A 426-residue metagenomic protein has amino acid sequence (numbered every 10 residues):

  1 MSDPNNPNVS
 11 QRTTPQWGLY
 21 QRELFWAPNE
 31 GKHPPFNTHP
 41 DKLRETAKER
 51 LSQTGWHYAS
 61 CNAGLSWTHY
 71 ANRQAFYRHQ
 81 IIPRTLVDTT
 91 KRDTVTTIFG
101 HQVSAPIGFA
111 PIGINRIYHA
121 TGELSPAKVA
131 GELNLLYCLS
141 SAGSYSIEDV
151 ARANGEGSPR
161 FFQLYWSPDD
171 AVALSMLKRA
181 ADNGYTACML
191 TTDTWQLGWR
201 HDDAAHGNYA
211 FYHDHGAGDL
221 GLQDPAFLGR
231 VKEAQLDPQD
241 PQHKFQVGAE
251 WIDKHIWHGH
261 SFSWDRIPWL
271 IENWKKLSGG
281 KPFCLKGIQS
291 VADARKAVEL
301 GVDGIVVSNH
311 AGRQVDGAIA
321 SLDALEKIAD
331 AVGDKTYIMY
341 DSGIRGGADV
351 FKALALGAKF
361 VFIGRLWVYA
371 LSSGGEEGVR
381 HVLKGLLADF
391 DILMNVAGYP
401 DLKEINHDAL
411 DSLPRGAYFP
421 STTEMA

Functional and structural regions predicted by a protein language model:
S2-G100, G207, F211-G218, Q223-D265 (+2 more regions): An N-cap/entry alpha-helix motif that binds or orients negatively charged groups
S52, G155, G333, G374-G375: Glycine-centered helix-coil hinge/cap
A59, Y137-L139, R160-L164, F283-L285 (+1 more regions): Short catalytic-loop micro-motif centered on adjacent basic/acidic residues
N72, G317-D330, L371-D391: C-terminal helical cap(s) of enzyme catalytic domains, especially alpha/beta-barrels
Q102-Y145: Glycine-rich active-site/cofactor-binding loop and its immediate structural neighborhood
I114, K128, A153, P168-Y340 (+1 more regions): Alpha/beta enzyme core
E132-A173: A gly/proline- and charged-residue-enriched helix-loop-helix capping module
K359, E376-K403, L410-D411: Internal helix-turn-beta structural module
